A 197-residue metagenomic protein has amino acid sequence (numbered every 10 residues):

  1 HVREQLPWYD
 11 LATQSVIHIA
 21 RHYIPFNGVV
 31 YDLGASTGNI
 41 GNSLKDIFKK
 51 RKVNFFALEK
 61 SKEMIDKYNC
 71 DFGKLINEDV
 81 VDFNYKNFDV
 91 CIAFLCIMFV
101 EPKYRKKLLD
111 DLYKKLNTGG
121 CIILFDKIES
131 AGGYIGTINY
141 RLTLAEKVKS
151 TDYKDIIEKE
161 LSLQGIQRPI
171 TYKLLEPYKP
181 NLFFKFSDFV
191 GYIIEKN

Functional and structural regions predicted by a protein language model:
H1-Q14, H18, H22: Class I SAM-dependent methyltransferase Rossmann-like catalytic core, especially the SAM/SAH-binding loop
Y31, S36-V81: Class I SAM-dependent methyltransferase SAM/SAH-binding core
D82-K86: Short conserved loop adjoining the S-adenosyl-L-methionine
I92: A conserved beta-strand element that flanks and buttresses the S-adenosyl-L-methionine
K106-T118: A short glycine-rich, Lys/Arg-flanked "PGG" loop and its adjoining helix->strand segment in the class I
G119-K127: Conserved beta-strand signature within the Rossmann-like core of class I S-adenosyl-L-methionine
K127-E176: C-terminal alpha-helical "lid/dimerization" subdomain adjacent to the S-adenosyl-L-methionine
Y178-N197: Core SAM-dependent methyltransferase catalytic element
